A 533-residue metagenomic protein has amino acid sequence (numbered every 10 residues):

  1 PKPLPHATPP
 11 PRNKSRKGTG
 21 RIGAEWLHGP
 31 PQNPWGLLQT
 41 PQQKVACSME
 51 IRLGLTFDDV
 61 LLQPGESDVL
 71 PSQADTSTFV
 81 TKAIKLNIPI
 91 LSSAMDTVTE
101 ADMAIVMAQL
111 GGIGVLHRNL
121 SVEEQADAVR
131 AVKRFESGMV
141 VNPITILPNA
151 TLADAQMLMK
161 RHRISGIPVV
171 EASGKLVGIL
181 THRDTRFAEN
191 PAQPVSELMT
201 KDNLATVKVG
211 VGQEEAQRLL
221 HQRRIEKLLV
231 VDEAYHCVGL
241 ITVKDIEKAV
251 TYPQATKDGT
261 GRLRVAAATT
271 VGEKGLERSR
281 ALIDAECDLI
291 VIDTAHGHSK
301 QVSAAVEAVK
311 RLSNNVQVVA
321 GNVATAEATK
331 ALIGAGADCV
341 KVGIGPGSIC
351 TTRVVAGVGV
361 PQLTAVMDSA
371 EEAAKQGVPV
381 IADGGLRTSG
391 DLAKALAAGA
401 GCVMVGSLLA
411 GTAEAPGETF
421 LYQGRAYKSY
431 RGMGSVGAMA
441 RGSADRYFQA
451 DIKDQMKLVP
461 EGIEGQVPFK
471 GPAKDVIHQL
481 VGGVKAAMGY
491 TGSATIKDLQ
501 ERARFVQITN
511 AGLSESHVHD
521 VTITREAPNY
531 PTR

Functional and structural regions predicted by a protein language model:
Q43-D68, I146-L147, K208, R218 (+4 more regions): Alpha/beta catalytic cores of nucleotide-metabolism and tRNA/nucleoside-modifying enzymes
L70-L86, S93-M95, E124-H162, V169-E171 (+4 more regions): Bateman/CBS regulatory modules and CBS-like beta-alpha motifs in cytosolic regions of diverse proteins
N87-I90, M139-V141, G259-A267, K310-A324 (+1 more regions): Short beta-strand/loop segments at the ligand-binding rim of alpha/beta enzyme cores
M103-A104, E277-L282, A324-V342, R387-G401: Catalytic cores of alpha/beta
G112-E124, L289-I290, T294-S299, V342-A356 (+2 more regions): Glycine-rich phosphate-binding active-site loops on the catalytic face of alpha/beta enzymes
L116-S121, D127, I164, P168 (+5 more regions): Short beta->alpha transition motifs characteristic of CBS
H117-N119, T145, G166-P168, T206-V207 (+5 more regions): Catalytic beta/alpha-barrel core
V122-A128, T242-A255, K274-L276, A295-S313 (+3 more regions): Active-site-adjacent beta->alpha loops and helix N-cap segments on the catalytic face of soluble alpha/beta enzymes
